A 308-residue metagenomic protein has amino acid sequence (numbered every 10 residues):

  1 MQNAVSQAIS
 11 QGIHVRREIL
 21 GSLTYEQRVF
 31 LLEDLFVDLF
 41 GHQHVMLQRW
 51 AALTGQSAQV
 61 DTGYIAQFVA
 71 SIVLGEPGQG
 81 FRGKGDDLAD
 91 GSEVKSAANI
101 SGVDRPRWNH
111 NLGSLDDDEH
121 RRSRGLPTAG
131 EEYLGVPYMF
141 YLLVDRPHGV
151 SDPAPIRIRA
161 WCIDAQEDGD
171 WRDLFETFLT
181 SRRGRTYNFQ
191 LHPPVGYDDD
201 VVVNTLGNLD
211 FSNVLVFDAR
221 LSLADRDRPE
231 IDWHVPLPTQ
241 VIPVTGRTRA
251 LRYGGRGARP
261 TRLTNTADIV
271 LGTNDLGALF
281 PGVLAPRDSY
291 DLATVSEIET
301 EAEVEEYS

Functional and structural regions predicted by a protein language model:
M1-D86, D90, K95-S308: Nucleic-acid endonuclease domains
